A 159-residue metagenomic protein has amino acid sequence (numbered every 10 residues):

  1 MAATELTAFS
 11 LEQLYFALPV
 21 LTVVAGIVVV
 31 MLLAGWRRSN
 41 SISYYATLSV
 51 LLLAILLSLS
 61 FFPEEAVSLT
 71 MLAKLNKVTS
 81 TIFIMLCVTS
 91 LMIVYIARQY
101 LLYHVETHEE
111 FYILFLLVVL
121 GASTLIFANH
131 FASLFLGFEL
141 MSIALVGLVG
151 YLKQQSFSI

Functional and structural regions predicted by a protein language model:
M1-I159: Alpha-helical transmembrane segments of multi-pass membrane proteins predominantly involved in bioenergetics
